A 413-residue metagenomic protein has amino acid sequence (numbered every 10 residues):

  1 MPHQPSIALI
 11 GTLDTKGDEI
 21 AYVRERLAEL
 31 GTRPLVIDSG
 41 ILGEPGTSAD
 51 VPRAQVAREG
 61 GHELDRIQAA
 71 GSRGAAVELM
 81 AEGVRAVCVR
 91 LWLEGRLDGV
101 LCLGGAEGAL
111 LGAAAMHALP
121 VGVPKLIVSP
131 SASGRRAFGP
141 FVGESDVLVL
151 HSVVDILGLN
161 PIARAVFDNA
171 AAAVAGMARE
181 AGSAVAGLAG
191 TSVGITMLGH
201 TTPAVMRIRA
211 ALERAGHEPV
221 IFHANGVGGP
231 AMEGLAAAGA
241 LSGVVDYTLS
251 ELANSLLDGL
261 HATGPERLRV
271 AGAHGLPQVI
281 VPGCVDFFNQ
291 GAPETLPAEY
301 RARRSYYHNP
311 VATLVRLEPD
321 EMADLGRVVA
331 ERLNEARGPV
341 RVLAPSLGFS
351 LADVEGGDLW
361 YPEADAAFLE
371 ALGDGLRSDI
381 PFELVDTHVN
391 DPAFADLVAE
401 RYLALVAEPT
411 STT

Functional and structural regions predicted by a protein language model:
P2-E44, G99, A109-A118, G122-I127: N-terminal phosphate-binding or glycine-rich loops at protein starts, especially the Walker A/P-loop of NTPases
A8, T15-P34, G259-T413: C-terminal non-catalytic interaction/assembly regions of soluble proteins
T12-D18, D98, C102-L111, A132 (+6 more regions): Gly/Ser/Thr-rich loops at beta-strand to alpha-helix junctions that form or flank small-molecule/cofactor-binding
K16-R26, L35-V51, L188-G226, P230 (+1 more regions): Glycine-rich phosphate/diphosphate-binding loop of Rossmann-like nucleotide-binding domains
T47-R96: Phosphate/nucleotide-donor binding subsite
R66-A70, R135-H200, D324, L384-D386: Cap/lid and interdomain-hinge subdomains that line or gate substrate/regulatory clefts in soluble alpha/beta enzymes
G99, L111-F141, L148-H151, V220-A224 (+1 more regions): Short, acidic/small-residue loops that bind anionic groups at enzyme active sites
C102-V121, V205-R209, V354-Y361: Short Gly/Thr/Asp-enriched flexible loops that form oxyanion-binding sites at enzyme active sites
